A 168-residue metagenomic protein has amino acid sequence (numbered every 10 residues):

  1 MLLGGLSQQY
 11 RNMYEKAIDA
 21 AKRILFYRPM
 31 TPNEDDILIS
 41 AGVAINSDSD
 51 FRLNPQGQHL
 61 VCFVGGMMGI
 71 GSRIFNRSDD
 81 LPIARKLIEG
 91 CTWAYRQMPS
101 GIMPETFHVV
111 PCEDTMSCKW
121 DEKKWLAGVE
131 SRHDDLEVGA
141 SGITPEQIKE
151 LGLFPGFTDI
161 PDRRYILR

Functional and structural regions predicted by a protein language model:
M1-R168: Glycan-recognition and catalytic cores of secretory/periplasmic carbohydrate-active enzymes
